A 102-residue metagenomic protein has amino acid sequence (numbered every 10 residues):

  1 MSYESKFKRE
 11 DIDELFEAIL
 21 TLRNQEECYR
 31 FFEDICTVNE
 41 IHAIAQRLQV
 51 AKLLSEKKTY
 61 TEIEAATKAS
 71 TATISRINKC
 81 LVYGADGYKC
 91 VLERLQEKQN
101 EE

Functional and structural regions predicted by a protein language model:
M1-L22: General nucleic-acid-binding
F16, T71-L95: C-terminal structural segments of small proteins and small subunits
L22-E26, V38, K57: Residues at alpha-helix boundaries and the short loops/turns that link adjacent helices
E27-Q46: Short, Lys/Arg-enriched anionic-surface-contact patches
I44-K58: Short, amphipathic alpha-helical "recognition" segments used to contact nucleic acids or chromatin
K57-E62, D86: Short helix-capping/linker segments at secondary-structure and domain boundaries
E62-T67, I74: Short alpha-helical "recognition helix" segments of helix-turn-helix
K98-E102: Short acidic DE-rich linear segments
